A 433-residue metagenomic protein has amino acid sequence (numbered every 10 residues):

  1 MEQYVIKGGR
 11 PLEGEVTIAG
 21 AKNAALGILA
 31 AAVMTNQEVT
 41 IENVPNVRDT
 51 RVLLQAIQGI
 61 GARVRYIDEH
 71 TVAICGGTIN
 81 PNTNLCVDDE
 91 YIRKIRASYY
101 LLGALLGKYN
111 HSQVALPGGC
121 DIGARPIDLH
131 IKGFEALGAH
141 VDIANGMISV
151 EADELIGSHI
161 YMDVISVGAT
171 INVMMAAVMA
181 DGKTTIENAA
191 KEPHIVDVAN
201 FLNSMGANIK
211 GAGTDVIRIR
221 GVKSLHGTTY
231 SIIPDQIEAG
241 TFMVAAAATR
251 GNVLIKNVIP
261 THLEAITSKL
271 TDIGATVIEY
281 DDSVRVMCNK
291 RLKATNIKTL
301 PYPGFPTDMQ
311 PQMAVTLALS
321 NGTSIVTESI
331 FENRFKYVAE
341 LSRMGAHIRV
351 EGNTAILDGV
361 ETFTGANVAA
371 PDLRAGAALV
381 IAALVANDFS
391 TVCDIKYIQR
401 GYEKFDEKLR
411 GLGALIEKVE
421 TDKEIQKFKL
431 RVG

Functional and structural regions predicted by a protein language model:
M1-G433: Short, structured segments at the rim of ligand-binding sites
